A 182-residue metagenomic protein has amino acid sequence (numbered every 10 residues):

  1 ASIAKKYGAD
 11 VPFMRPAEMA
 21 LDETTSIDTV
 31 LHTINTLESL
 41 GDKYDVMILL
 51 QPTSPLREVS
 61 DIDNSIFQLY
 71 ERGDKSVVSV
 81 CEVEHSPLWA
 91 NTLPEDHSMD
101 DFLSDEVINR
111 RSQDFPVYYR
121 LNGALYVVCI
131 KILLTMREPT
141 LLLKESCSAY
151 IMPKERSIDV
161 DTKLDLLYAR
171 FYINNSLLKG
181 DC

Functional and structural regions predicted by a protein language model:
S2-M47, L56-S60, N64-F67: Short phosphate-binding loop-to-helix
K6, N35-L40, E71, T135 (+1 more regions): Secondary-structure boundary motif
E18-D22, H85-S86, E155-I158: A short acidic, often aromatic-flanked loop/helix-cap motif at beta-alpha or helix-coil junctions that lines enzyme
E23-D28, P55-L143, Y150-I151: Conserved core of the sugar-phosphate nucleotidyltransferase
L40, L125-V128, I158: Short hydrophobic-aromatic micro-motifs
L50: Catalytic metal- and UDP-sugar-binding loop of GT-A-like glycosyltransferases, i.e., residues flanking the conserved
T135, Y150-C182: Hydrophobic helical membrane-anchoring modules
